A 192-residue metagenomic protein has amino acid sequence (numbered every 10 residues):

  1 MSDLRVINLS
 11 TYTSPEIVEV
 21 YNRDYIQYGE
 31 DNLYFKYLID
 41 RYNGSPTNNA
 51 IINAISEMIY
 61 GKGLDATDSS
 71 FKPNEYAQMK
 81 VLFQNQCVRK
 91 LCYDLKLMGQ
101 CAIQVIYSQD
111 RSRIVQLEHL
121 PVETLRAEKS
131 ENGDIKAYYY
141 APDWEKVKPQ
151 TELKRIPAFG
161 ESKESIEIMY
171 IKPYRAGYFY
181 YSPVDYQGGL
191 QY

Functional and structural regions predicted by a protein language model:
M1-A50, E57-Y192: Structured, contiguous alpha/beta core segments that scaffold functional sites
